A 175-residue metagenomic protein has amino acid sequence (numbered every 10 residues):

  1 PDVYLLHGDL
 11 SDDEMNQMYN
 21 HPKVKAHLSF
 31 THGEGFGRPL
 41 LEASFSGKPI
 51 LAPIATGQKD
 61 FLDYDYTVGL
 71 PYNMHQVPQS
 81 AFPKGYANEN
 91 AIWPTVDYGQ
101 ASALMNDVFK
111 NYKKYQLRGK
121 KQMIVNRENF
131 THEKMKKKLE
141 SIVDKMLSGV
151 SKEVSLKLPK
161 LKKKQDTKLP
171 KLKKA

Functional and structural regions predicted by a protein language model:
P1-M18, K25: Nucleotide-activated donor-binding/catalytic signature segment of Leloir-type glycosyltransferases, i.e., the conserved
K23-K25, G47, I54: A short alpha->beta transition loop at the rim of the catalytic pocket in nucleotide-sugar-dependent
H32: Aromatic "clamp/platform" in nucleotide-sugar-dependent glycosyltransferases that forms part of the donor/acceptor
G37-L40, A55: Short glycine/serine-rich donor-binding loops of glycosyltransferases
E42-A43, L51: Short hydrophobic faces within alpha-helices
P49-A52, V68-P71: Short hydrophobic beta-strand element within catalytic cores of glycosyltransferases and related nucleotide-activated
P83-A175: C-terminal amphipathic helix plus adjacent low-complexity, charged tail appended to glycosyltransferase catalytic
